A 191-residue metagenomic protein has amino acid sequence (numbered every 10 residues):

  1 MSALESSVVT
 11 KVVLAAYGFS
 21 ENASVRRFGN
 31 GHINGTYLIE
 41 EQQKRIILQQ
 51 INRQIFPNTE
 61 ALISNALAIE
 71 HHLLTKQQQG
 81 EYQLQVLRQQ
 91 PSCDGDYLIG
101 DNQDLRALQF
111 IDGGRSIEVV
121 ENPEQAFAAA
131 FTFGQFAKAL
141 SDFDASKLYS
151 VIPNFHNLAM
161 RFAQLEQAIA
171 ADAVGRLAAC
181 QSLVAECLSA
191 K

Functional and structural regions predicted by a protein language model:
M1-R26, I69: Juxta-kinase regulatory segment immediately upstream of eukaryotic protein kinase catalytic domains
V12, G35-L38, N65-H72: Residue-level detector of alpha-helical secondary structure
F19-E41: ATP-binding glycine-rich phosphate-binding loop
R26-N30, Q49-Q50, P57-E60, R115-F127 (+1 more regions): ATP-dependent phospho-/nucleotidyl transfer catalytic cores
I39, L74, A159-A163: Alpha-helix boundary/capping detector
K44-L67, H71-A145: ATP-binding pocket architecture of kinase catalytic cores
